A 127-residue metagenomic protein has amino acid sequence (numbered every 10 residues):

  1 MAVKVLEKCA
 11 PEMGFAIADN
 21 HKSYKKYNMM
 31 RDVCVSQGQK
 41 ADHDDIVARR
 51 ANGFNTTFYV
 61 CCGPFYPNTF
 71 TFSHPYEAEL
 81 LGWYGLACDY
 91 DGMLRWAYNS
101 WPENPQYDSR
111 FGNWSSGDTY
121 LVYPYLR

Functional and structural regions predicted by a protein language model:
M1-P105: Catalytic-core regions of glycoside hydrolase
S100-R127: Predominantly late transmembrane helices and immediately cytosolic-facing juxtamembrane segments
